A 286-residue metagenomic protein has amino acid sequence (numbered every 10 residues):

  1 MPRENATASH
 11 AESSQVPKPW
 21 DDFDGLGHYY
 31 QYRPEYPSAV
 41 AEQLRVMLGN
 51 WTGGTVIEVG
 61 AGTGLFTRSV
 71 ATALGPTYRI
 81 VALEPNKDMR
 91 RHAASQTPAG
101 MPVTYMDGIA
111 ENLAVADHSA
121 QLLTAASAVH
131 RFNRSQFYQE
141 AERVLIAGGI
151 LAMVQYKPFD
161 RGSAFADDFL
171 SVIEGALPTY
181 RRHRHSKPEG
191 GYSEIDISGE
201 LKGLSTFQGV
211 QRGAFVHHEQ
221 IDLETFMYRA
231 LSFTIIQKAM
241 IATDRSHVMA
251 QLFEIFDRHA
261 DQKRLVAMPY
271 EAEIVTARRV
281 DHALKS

Functional and structural regions predicted by a protein language model:
P2-W51: Conserved class I S-adenosyl-L-methionine
R3, G190-S286: Conserved Class I S-adenosyl-L-methionine
T55-V59, T63-N112: Class I SAM-dependent methyltransferase SAM/SAH-binding core
G75, F132-N133, L145-I146: Helix-to-beta-strand junctions that scaffold the AdoMet/dcAdoMet cofactor pocket in Class I SAM-dependent enzymes
E111-L122: A short acidic, Gly/Pro-enriched loop at the edge of an enzyme's catalytic core that lines a small-molecule cofactor
S127: Short catalytic micro-motifs in class I SAM-dependent methyltransferases
F132-E140: A short, conserved alpha-helix within the catalytic core of class I
E142, I146-E219: Conserved catalytic/acceptor-binding region of the Class I
